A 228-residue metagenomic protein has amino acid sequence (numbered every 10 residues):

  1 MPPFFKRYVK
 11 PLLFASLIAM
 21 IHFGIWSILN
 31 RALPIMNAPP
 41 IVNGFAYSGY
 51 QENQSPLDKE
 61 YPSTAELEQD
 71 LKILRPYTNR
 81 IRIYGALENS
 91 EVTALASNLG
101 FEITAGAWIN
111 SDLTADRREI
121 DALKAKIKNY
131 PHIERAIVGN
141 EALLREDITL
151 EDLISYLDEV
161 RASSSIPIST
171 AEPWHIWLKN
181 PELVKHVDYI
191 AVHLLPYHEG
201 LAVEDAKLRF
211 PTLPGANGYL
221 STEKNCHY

Functional and structural regions predicted by a protein language model:
K10-W26: Hydrophobic membrane-insertion alpha-helices, especially the h-region of bacterial N-terminal signal peptides
M36-P40, K72-R75, S90-F101, A122-H132 (+2 more regions): Acidic (Asp/Glu)-rich catalytic clusters
N43-Y47, N79-I83, I103-A107, E134-V138 (+3 more regions): Hydrophobic faces of well-ordered beta-strands that scaffold small-molecule active sites in alpha/beta enzyme cores
A46-R118: N-terminal carbohydrate-binding/catalytic regions of secreted carbohydrate-active enzymes
L87-V92, A115-K126, A171-K185, F210-N217: Alpha-helical scaffolding within the catalytic cores of extracellular/periplasmic polymer-degrading hydrolases
T93-P167: Substrate-binding cleft of extracellular glycoside hydrolase catalytic domains
L99, A105, E134, E172-P214: Aromatic- and acid-rich polysaccharide-binding/catalytic face of secreted or lumenal carbohydrate-active enzymes
A107, D158-L178, S221-Y228: Aromatic-lined carbohydrate-recognition surfaces of secreted/lumenal glycan-active proteins
